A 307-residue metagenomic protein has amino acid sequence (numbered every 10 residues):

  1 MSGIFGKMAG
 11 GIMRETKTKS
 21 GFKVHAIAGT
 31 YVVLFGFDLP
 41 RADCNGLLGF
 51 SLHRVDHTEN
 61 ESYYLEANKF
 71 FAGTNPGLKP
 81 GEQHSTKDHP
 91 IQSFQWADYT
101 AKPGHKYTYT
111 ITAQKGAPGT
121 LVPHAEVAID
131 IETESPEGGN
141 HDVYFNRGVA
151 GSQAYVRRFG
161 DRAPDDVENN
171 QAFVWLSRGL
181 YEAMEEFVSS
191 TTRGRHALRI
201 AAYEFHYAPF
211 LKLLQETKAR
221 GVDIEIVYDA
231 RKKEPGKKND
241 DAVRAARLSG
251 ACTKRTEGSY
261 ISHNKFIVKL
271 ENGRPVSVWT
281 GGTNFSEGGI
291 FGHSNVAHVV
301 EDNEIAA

Functional and structural regions predicted by a protein language model:
G3-P136: Low-complexity, Ser/Thr/Pro-rich intrinsically disordered linker/stalk segments at domain junctions
I111, P123-H196, A201-A307: HKD-type phospholipase D/PLD-like phosphodiesterase module
